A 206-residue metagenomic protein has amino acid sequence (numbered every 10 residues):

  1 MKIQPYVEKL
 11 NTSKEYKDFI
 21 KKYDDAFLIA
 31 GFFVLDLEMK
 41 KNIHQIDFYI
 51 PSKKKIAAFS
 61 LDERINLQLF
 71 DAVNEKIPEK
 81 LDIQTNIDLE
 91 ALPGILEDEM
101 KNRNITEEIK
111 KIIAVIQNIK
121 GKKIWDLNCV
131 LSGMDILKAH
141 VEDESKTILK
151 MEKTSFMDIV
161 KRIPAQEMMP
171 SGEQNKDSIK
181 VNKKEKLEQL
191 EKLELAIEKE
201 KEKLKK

Functional and structural regions predicted by a protein language model:
M1-K206: Long, terminal "pre-/pro-" and other extracytoplasmic accessory regions that lie outside the mature folded/catalytic
